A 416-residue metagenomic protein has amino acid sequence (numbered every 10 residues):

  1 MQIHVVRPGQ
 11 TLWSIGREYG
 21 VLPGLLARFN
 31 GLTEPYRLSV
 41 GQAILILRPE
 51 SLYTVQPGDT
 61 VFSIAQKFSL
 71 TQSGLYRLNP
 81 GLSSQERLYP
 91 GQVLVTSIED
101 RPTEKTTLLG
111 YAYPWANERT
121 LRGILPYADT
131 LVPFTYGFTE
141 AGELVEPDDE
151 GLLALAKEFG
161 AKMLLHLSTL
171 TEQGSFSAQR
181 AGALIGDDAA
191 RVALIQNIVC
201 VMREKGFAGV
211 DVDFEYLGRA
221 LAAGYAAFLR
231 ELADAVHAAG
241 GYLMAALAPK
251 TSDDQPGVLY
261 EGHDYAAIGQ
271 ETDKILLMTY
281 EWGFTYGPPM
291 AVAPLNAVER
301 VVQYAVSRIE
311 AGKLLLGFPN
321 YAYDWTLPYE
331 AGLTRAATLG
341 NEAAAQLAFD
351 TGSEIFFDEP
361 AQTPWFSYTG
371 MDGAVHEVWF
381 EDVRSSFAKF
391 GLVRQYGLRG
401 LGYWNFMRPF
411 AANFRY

Functional and structural regions predicted by a protein language model:
M1-Y19, Q42-S69: Primarily a LysM-type cell-wall glycan-binding module
E99-N197: Glycan-recognition patch characteristic of GH18 chitinases/ENGases and related GlcNAc/peptidoglycan-binding proteins
A112-P126, D188-R203, G257-A266, E381-L392: Short, acidic/polar
L131, V212, I275, L316 (+2 more regions): Conserved, mostly hydrophobic/aromatic
T135, I195-G224, K274-P288: Active-site groove signature of glycoside hydrolases
E140-P147, A223-A348: Substrate-binding surface in catalytic domains of secreted glycosidases
H166-A181, N320-K389: Glycan-binding loop/region signatures in secreted carbohydrate-active enzymes
K389-Y416: Acidic/aromatic/glycine-rich contiguous surface patches that form carbohydrate-binding/processing clefts and analogous
